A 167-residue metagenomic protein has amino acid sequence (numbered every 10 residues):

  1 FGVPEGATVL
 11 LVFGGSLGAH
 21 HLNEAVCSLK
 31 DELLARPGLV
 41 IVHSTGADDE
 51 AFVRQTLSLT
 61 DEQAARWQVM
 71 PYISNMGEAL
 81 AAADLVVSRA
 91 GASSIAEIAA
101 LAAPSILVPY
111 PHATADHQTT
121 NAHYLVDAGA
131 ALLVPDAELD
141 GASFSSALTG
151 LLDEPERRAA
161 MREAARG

Functional and structural regions predicted by a protein language model:
F1-G2, R157: A short helix/loop element that forms part of the nucleotide-sugar donor recognition site in Leloir-type
V3-S88, T119-H123, D127, V134-F144: Donor-nucleotide binding loops and adjacent catalytic segments primarily of GT-B fold Leloir glycosyltransferases
M76-Q118: A donor-sugar binding/catalytic signature common to diverse glycosyltransferases and related nucleotide-sugar
P104, A130-A131: Residue-level detector of anion-binding/catalytic polar loops
L148: Hydrophobic "lid"/C-terminal helical patch of Rossmann-like NAD(P)-dependent dehydrogenase/epimerase domains
R157-G167: A short, well-ordered alpha-helix in the C-terminal region of glycosyltransferases
